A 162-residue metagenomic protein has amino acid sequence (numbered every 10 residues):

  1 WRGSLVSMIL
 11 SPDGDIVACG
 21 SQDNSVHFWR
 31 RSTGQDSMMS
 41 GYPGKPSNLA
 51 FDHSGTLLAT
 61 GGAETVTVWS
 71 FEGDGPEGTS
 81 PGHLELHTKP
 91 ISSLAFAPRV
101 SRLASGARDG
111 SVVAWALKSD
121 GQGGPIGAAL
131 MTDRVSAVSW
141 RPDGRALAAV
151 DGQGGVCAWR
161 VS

Functional and structural regions predicted by a protein language model:
W1-S162: WD40-repeat beta-propeller superdomains and closely related acidic/aromatic-rich repeat-like regions
